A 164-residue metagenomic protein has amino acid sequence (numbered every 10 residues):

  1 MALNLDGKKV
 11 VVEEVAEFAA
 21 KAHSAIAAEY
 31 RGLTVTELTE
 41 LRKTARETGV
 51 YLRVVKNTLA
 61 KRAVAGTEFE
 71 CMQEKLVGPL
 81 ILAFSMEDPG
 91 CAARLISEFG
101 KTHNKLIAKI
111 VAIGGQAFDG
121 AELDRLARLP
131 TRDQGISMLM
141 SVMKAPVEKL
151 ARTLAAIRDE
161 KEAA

Functional and structural regions predicted by a protein language model:
M1-A112, A156-A164: Positively charged, polar, low-complexity stretches
A2, A16, A20, S137-K144 (+1 more regions): Short amphipathic alpha-helical segments with heptad-repeat character
L5, R31-V35, S85-M86, L129-R132 (+2 more regions): Conserved phosphate/pyrophosphate-binding and hydrolysis machinery centered on Walker-type P-loop NTPases, extending
L95, E122, G135-M138, K149: A general alpha-helix detector
A108-T131: A short, charged helix-loop
S141-A164: Charged phosphate-binding loop/patch that engages nucleotide di/tri-phosphates or the phosphate backbone of nucleic
